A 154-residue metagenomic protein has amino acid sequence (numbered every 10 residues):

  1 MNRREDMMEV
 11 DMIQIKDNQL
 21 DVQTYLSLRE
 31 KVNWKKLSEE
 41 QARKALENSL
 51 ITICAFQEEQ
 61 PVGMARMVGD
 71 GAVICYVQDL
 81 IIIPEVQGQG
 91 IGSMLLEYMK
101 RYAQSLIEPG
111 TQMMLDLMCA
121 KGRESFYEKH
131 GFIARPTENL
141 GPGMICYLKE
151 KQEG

Functional and structural regions predicted by a protein language model:
N2-E39: Short amphipathic alpha-helix that is part of the acyltransferase structural core
D17-N18, P109-G154: C-terminal "cap" of GNAT-fold acetyltransferases
K44-C54, T111-M113: A short helix-loop-beta-strand connector motif used in the catalytic cores of GNAT acetyltransferases and, in some
C54, Q60-G69, V73-Y76, I81: Conserved beta-strand in the GNAT
I83, Q87, A120: Residue-level recognition of the GNAT/N-acetyltransferase active site
V86, G90-Y98: Conserved acetyl-CoA pyrophosphate-binding loop and the N-cap/start of the following alpha-helix in GNAT-like
